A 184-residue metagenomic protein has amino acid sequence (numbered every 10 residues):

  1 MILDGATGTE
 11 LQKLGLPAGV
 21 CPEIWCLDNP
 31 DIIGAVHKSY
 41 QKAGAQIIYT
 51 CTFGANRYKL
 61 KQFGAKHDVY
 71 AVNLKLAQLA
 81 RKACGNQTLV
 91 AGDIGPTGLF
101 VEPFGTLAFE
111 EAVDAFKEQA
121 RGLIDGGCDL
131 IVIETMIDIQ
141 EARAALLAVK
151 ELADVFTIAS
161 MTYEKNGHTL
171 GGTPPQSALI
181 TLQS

Functional and structural regions predicted by a protein language model:
M1-S184: Domain-level signal for soluble alpha/beta catalytic cores
